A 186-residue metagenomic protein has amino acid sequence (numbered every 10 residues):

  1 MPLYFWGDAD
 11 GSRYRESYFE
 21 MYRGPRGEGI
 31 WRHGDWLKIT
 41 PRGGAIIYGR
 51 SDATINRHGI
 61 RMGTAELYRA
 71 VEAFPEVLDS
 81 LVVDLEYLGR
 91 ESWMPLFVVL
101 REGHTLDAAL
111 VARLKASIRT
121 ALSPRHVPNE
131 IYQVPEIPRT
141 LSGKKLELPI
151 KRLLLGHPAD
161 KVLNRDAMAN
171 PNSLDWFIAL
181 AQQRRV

Functional and structural regions predicted by a protein language model:
M1-T64, R90: Conserved ATP-binding/catalytic segment of the ANL
R15, Y68, K115: Generic structural marker for isolated residues within well-ordered, non-membrane alpha-helices of soluble domains
F19-R26, W36-P41, A73-P75, V82-S92 (+3 more regions): AMP-binding (ANL) adenylation modules
T64-A73: Short amphipathic alpha-helix segments
L81-Y87, P95-F97, K115-V186: Conserved C-terminal "lid"/linker of ANL adenylate-forming enzymes
H104-R113: Short, conserved charged micro-motifs
